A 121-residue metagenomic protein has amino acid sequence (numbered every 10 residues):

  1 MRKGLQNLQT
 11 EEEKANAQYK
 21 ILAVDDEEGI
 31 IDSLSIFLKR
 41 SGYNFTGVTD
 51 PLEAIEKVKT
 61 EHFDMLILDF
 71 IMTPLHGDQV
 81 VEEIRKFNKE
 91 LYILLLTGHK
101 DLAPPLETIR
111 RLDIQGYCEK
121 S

Functional and structural regions predicted by a protein language model:
M1-K20: Non-catalytic signal-transmission and effector/linker regions of two-component phosphorelay proteins
Y19, T49-E53, L75-V80: Acidic catalytic/metal-coordinating carboxylates
E28-T46: Two-component/phosphorelay signaling modules centered on CheY-like receiver
G47-M65: Acidic, metal-coordinating helix/loop segments flanking the phosphotransfer/catalytic sites of two-component signaling
K59-E61, I84-E90, R111-L112: Conserved phosphotransfer cores of two-component systems
Q79, K86, K100-C118: Alpha4 helix (beta4-alpha4-beta5 surface) of REC/receiver domains from two-component response regulators
